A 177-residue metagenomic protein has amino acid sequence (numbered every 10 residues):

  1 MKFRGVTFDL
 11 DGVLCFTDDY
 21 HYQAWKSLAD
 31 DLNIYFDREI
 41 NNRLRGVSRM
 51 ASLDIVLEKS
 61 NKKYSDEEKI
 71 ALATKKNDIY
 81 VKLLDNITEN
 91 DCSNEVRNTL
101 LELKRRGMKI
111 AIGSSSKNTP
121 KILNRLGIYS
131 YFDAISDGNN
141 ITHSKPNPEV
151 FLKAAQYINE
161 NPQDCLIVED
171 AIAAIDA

Functional and structural regions predicted by a protein language model:
M1-N42: Active-site neighborhood of HAD-like aspartate-dependent phosphohydrolases
K2, K82-I112: Short, acidic loop-to-helix structural element flanking the phosphoryl-transfer center in phosphate-processing enzymes
Y20, S48-A51, N98, K117-K121 (+1 more regions): Short alpha-helical
L28-A29, S48-Y64, I122, A155: Helix-loop "lid/cap" segments that line or gate small-molecule binding pockets
Y35, E58-N94: Metal-dependent phosphoesterase signature
E89-N90, K117-I167, I172-D176: Substrate-recognition "cap/lid" segment bordering the active-site pocket of phosphatases
